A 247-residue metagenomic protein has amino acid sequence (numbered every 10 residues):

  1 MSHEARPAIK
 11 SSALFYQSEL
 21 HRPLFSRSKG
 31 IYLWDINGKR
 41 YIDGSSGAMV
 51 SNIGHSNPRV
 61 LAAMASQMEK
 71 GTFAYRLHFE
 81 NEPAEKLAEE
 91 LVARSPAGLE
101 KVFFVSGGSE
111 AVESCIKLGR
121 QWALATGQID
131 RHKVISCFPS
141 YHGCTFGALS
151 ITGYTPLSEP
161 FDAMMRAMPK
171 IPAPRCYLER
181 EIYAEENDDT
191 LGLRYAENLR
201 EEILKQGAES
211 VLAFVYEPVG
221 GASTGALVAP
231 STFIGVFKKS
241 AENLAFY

Functional and structural regions predicted by a protein language model:
M1-K29, S46, F79, Y195: Active-site-adjacent loop/helix segments that line or gate small-molecule/cofactor pockets in enzymes
D35-I36: Short, acidic, Ser/Thr-enriched surface-loop or helix-capping motifs
R40-Q128, I135, H142: Glycine-rich loop-to-alpha-helix module at the N-terminal edge of alpha/beta enzyme cores
R59, R120-T126, L149-E159, S231-V236: A glycine- and small-aliphatic-rich helix-loop capping segment at beta-alpha/alpha-beta transitions that lines
R131, S210-V211, A245: Local beta-strand N-terminus motif with an aromatic residue
F138-V219, T224, V228: PLP-dependent aminotransferase-class I/II
L227-Y247: Catalytic PLP-binding core of fold-type I/II PLP enzymes
